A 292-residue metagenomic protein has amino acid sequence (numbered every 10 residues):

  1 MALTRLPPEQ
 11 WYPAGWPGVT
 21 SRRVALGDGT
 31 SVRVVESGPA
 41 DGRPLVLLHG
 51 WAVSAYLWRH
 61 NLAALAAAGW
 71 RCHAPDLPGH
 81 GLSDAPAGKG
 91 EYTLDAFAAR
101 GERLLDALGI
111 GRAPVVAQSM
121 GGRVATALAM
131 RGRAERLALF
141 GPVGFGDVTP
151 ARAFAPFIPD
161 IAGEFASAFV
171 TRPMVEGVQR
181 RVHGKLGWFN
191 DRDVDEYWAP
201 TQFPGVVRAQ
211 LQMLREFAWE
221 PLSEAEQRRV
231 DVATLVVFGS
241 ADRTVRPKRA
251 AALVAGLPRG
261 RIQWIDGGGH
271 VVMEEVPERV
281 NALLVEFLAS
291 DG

Functional and structural regions predicted by a protein language model:
G15-W16, T20, G27-V35, A67 (+3 more regions): Active-site loop/oxyanion-hole signature of alpha/beta-hydrolase fold enzymes
V32, P150, A168-R229: Conserved alpha/beta-hydrolase catalytic His-Asp/Glu region
G50-V53, S119: Active-site glycine-rich loops that stabilize anionic/oxyanionic intermediates across multiple enzyme folds
A52-H60, C72: Serine-hydrolase catalytic-loop signature spanning alpha/beta hydrolases and amidase-signature enzymes
T126-M130, A134-F165: Flexible "cap/lid" loop of the alpha/beta hydrolase fold
V230, V236-F238: Short beta-strand/loop motif that positions the catalytic acidic residue of the alpha/beta-hydrolase fold
A241-V245: Acidic catalytic loop of the alpha/beta-hydrolase fold
R259-G292: Catalytic active-site module of serine/aspartate enzymes centered on a nucleophile-bearing elbow/loop
